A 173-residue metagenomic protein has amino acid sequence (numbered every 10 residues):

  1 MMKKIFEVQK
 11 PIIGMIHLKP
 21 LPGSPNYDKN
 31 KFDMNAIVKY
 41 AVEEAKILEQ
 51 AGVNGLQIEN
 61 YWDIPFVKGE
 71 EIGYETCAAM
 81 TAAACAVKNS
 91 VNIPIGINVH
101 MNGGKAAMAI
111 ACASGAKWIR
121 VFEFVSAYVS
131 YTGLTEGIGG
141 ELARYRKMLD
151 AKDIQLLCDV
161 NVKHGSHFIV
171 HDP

Functional and structural regions predicted by a protein language model:
M2-D33, L149-G165: N-terminal small/glycine-rich loop or linker at the start of catalytic domains across soluble metabolic enzymes
V8-Q9, G14-M15, V67-I97, E136-C158: Alpha-helix-loop-beta-strand connector modules within alpha/beta enzyme cores
G14, L48, L56, I119: Conserved, mostly hydrophobic/aromatic
L21, K105, A109-P173: Conserved anion-binding
K29-Y40, E71-A79, G133-G137, V170-D172: Alpha-helix N-cap and loop-to-helix initiation/capping positions
N30-A45, V99-A106: Glycine-rich anion/phosphate-binding loops
K39-N54, A86-N89: A short, N-terminal amphipathic alpha-helix
G52-A79, V125-Y131: Glycine-rich, proline-tolerant flexible connector loops at the mouths of alpha/beta enzymes
